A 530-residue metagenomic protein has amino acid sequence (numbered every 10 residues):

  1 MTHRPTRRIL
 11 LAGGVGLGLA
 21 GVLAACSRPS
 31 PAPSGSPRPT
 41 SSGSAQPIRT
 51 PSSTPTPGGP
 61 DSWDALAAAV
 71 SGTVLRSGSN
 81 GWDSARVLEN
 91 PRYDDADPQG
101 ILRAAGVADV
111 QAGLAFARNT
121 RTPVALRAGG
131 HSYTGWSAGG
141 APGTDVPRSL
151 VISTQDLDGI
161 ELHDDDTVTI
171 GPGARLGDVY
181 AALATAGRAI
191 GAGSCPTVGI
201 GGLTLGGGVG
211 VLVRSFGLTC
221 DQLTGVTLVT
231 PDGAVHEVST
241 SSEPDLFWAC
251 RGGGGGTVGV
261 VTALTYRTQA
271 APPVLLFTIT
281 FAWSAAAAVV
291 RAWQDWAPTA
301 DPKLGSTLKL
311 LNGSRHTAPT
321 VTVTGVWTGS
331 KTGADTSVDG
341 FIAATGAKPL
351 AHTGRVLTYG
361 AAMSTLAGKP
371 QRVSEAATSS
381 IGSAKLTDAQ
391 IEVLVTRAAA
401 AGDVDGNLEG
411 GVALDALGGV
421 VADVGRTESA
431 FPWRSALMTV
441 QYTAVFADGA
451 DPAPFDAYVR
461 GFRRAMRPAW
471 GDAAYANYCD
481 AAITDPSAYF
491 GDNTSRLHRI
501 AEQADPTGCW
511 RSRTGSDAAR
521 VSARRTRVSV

Functional and structural regions predicted by a protein language model:
T2-V530: Soluble FAD-dependent oxygen oxidases
